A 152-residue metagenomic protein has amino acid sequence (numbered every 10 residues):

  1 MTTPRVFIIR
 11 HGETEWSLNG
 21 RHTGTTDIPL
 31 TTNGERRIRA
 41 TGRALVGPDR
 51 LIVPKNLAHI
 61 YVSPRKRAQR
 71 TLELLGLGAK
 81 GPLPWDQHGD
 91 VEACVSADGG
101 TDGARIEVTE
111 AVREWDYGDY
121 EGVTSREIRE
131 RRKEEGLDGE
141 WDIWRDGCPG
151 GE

Functional and structural regions predicted by a protein language model:
P4, E13-D98: Active-site-proximal alpha-helix that buttresses catalytic centers in soluble enzyme cores
F7, Y61, E107-T109: General small-molecule cofactor/ligand-binding pocket signal
I9-H11: N-terminal nucleotide-binding beta1-loop-alpha1 segment
G78-E152: Phosphate-handling substructures
